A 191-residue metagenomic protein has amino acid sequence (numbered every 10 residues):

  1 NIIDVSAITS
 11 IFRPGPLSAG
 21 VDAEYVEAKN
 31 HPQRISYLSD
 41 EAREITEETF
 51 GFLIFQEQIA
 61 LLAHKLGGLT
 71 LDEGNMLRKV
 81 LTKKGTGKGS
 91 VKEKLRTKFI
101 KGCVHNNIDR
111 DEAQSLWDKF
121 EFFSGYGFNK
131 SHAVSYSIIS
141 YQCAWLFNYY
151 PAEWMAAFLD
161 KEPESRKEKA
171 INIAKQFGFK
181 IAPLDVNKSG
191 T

Functional and structural regions predicted by a protein language model:
N1-T191: Noncatalytic, beta-rich nucleic-acid-contacting surfaces in large DNA/RNA-processing enzymes
